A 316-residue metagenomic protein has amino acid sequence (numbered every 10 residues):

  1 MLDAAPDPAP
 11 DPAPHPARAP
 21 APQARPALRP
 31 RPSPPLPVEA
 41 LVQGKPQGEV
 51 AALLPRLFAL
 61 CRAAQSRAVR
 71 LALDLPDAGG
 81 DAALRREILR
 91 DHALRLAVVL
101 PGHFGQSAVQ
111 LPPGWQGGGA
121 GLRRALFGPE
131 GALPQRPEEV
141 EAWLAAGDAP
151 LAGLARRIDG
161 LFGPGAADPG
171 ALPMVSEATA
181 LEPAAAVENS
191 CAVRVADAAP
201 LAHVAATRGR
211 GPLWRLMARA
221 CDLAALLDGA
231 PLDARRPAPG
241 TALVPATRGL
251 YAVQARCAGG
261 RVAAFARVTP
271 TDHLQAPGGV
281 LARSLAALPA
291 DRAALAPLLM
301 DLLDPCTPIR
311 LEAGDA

Functional and structural regions predicted by a protein language model:
M1-L250, A258-G259, T271-A316: Active-site bordering "gate/hinge" segments that shape substrate access to catalytic or cofactor-binding pockets
